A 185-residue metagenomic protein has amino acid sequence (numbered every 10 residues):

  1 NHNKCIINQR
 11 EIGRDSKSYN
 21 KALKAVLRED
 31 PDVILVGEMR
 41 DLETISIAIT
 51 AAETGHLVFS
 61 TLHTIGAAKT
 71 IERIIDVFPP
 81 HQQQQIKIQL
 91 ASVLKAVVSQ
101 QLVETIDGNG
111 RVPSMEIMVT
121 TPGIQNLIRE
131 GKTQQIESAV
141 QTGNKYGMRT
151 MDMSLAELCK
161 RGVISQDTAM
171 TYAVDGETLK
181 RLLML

Functional and structural regions predicted by a protein language model:
N1-L185: Short, flexible helix-loop junctions that flank or precede catalytic/ligand sites
